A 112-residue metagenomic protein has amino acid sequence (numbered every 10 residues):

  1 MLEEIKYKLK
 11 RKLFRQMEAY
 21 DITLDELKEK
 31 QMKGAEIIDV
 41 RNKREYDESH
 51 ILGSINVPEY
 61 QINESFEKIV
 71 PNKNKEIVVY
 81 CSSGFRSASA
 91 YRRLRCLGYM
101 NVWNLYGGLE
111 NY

Functional and structural regions predicted by a protein language model:
M1-E48: Flexible, polar/low-complexity N-terminal or interdomain linker segments that lie immediately upstream of folded
D21, I37, S54-N56, V102-N104: Conserved beta-strand scaffold positions in the cores of enzyme catalytic domains, especially in NTP/NDP-utilizing
E26, Q61-F66: Short acidic active-site motifs
Q31, H50, F66, Y106: Short, flexible helix/strand-to-coil boundary loops that buttress conserved ligand/catalytic motifs in alpha/beta
R44-E45, I55-N56, I62-E64: Membrane-proximal soluble helical/coiled-coil segments that couple transmembrane anchors to catalytic or regulatory
H50-L52, G98: Short, structured coil segments at secondary-structure junctions
E67-Y112: Catalytic cysteine-centered active loop of the rhodanese-like fold, especially the PTP/DSP P-loop
